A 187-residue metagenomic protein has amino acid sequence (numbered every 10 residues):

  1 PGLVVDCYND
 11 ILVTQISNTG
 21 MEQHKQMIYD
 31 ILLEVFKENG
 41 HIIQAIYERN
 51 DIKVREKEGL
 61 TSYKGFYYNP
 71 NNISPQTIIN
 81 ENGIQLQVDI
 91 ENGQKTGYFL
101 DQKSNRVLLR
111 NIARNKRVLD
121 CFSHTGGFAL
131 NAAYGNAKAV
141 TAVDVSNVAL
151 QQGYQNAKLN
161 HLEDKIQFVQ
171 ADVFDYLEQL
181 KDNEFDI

Functional and structural regions predicted by a protein language model:
P1, N9, E58, T125-G126 (+1 more regions): Short glycine-rich loop/turn motifs that provide flexible caps or phosphate-binding loops at active sites
P1-K25: Conserved catalytic micro-motifs used in adenylation/nucleotidyl-transfer and phosphoryl/amide- and methyl-transfer
V4-D6, Q26-Y98: Non-catalytic substrate-recognition/targeting regions of SAM-dependent transferases
Y8, S17, N50-D51, E91 (+2 more regions): Anionic group-transfer/hydrolysis microenvironments
G20, V54, T125: Glycine-rich nucleotide phosphate-binding loop and flanking beta-alpha elements of Rossmann-like dinucleotide-binding
M21-K25, Y29, Q102, R106: Short, charged, low-complexity patches
N71-I187: Rossmann-like S-adenosyl-L-methionine
